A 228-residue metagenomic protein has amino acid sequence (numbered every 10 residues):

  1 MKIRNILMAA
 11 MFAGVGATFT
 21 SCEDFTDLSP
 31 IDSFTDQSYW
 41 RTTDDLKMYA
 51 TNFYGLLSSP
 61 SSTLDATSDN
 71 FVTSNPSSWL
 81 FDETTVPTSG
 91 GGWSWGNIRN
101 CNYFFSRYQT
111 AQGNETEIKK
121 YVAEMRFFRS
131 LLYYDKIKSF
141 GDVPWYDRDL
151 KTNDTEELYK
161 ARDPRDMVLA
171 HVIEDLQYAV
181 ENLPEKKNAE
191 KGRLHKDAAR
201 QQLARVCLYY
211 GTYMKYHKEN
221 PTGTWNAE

Functional and structural regions predicted by a protein language model:
M1-M8: Bacterial N-terminal signal peptides that target proteins for export
T18-S21: C-terminal motif of bacterial Sec signal peptides marking the signal peptidase cleavage site
E23-F25: Bacterial signal peptide processing site
D27-S38: Short, low-complexity, disordered segments immediately C-terminal to signal peptides in bacterial exported proteins
T35, D44-T51, G55-S59, T73-F140 (+2 more regions): Conserved, well-structured interaction surfaces
I137-K138, P144, K187, Y209-K218: Short coil/turn linking the two alpha-helices of tandem helical-hairpin repeats
